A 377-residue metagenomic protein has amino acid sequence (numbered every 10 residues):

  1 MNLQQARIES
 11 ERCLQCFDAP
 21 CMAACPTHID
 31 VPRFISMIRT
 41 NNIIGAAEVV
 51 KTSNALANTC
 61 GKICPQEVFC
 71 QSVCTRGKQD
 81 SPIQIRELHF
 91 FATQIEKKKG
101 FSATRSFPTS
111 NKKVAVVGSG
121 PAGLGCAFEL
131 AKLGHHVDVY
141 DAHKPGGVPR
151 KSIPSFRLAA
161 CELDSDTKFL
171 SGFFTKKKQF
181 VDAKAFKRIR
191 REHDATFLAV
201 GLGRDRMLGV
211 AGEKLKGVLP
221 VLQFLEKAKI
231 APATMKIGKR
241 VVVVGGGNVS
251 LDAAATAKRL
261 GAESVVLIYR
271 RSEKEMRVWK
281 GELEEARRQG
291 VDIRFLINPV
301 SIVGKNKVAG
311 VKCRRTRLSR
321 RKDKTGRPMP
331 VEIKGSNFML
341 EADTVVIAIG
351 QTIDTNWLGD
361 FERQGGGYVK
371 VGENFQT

Functional and structural regions predicted by a protein language model:
M1-S10, D30-K62, Q79-P108, A228-K229: Ferredoxin-type iron-sulfur electron-transfer modules in oxidoreductases and energy-metabolism complexes
E11-D30, A55-K78: Local cysteine-cluster metal-coordination motifs and their immediate loop/turn environment, predominantly Fe-S cluster
C21, T75, G201-L202, K229 (+1 more regions): Short glycine-/small-residue-rich Rossmann-like dinucleotide-binding loops
H28-T40, V49-K51, K78, P82-R86 (+5 more regions): Beta1-alpha1 glycine-rich phosphate/pyrophosphate-binding loop at the start of Rossmann-like nucleotide-binding domains
C64-I95, D194-T196, V200-K214: Helix-enriched interaction subdomains in cytosolic or periplasmic regions, typified by TIR/SEFIR signaling/NADase cores
P108, K113-V117, D164-V210, S301-V308 (+4 more regions): Feature captures the FAD/FMN-dependent oxidoreductase FAD-binding
T109-A122, I237-G247: Beta1/beta-strand and adjacent pyrophosphate-binding region of the FAD-binding site in flavoprotein oxidoreductases
K214-G238, G326-T377: FAD-site-proximal beta/loop scaffold in flavoenzymes
